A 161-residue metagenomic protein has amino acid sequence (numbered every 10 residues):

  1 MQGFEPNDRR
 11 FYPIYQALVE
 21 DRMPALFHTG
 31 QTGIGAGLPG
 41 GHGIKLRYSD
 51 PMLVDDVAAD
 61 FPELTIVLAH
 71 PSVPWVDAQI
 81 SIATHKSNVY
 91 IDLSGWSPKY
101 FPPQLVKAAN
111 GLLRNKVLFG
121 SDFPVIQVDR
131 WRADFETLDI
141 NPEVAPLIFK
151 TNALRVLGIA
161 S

Functional and structural regions predicted by a protein language model:
M1-F4: Active-site beta->alpha N-cap acidic-glycine motif
P6, E63, I140-V144: Alpha-helical structural elements of signaling/regulatory helical domains
N7-L118: Catalytic pocket-lining loop regions of alpha/beta-barrel enzymes, especially the amidohydrolase/enolase/GH5 lineages
L18, H70, I91, D122 (+3 more regions): Conserved, mostly hydrophobic/aromatic
G43-S49, P124, E136-D139: Short, exposed beta-strand "edge-strand" segments with a Pro/Gly-rich flavor and a Y/T-containing core
L113-L118, I126-S161: Mid-to-C-terminal alpha-helical segments outside catalytic/metal-binding sites
